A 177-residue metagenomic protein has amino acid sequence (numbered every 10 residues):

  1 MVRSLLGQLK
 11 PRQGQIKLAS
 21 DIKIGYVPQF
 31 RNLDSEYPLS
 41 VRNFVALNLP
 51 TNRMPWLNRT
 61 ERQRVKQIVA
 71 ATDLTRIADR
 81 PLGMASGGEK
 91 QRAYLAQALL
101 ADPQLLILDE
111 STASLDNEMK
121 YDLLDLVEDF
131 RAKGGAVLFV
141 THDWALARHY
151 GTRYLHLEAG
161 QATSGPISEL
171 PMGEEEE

Functional and structural regions predicted by a protein language model:
R59-I77: Conserved ABC ATPase "signature" region
P81-A85: Conserved ABC ATPase signature
D102: Conserved catalytic motifs of ABC-family nucleotide-binding domains
L106-D109: Catalytic Walker B motif of ABC-type/P-loop ATPase nucleotide-binding domains
N117-M119: Helix N-cap at the start of a conserved alpha-helix in ABC-type nucleotide-binding domains
T141-H142: H-loop/switch region of ABC-family ATPase nucleotide-binding domains
T152-I167: H-loop (His-switch) and adjacent beta-strand-loop-beta switch element of ABC-type ATPase nucleotide-binding domains
